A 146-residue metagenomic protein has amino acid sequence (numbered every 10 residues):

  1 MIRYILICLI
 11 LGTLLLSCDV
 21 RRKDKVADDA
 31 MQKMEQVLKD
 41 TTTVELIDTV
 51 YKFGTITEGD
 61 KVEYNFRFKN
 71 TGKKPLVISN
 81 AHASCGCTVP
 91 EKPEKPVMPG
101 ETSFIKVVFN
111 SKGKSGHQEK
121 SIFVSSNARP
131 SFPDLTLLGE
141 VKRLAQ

Functional and structural regions predicted by a protein language model:
M1-Y4: Positively charged n-region of N-terminal signal peptides that target proteins for export
L14-S17: C-terminal motif of bacterial Sec signal peptides marking the signal peptidase cleavage site
D19-E35: Short, low-complexity, disordered segments immediately C-terminal to signal peptides in bacterial exported proteins
Q36-V77, S125-L138, R143: Post-signal-peptide N-terminal segment of Sec-exported extracytoplasmic proteins
Y51, E101-V107: Short strand-edge motifs at loop-to-beta-strand transitions and within beta-strands of extracellular beta-rich domains
K73-E101: Surface-exposed binding patches on compact interaction domains or structured appendages
N110-S115: Short, surface-exposed loop/turn segments at beta-strand-coil junctions that are enriched for proline with nearby
Q118-S126: A short beta-strand micro-motif common to beta-rich folds, especially ectodomain repeats
